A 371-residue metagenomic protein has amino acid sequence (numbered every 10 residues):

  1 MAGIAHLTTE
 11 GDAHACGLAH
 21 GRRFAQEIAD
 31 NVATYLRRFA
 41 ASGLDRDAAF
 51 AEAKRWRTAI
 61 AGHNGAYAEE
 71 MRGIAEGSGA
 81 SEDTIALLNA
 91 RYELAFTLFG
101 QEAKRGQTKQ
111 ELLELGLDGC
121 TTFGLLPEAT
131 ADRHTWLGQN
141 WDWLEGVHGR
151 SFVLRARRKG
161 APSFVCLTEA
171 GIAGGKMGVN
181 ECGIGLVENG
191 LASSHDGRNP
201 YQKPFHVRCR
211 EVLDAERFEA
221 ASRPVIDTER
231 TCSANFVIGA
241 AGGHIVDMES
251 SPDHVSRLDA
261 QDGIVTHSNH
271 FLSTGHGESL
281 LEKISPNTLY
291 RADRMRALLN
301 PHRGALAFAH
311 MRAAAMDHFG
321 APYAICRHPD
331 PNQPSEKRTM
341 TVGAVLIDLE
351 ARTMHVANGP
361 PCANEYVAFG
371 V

Functional and structural regions predicted by a protein language model:
M1-G119, L213-V371: C-terminus-biased signal that marks the final domain/tail of proteins
E52-A53, Y201-R208, H276: Flexible glycine/proline-enriched surface loops and loop-helix/loop-strand junctions
E93-V207, V342, M354-V356, C362-A363: Internal mixed beta-strand/loop scaffold within catalytic domains of large alpha/beta enzymes
